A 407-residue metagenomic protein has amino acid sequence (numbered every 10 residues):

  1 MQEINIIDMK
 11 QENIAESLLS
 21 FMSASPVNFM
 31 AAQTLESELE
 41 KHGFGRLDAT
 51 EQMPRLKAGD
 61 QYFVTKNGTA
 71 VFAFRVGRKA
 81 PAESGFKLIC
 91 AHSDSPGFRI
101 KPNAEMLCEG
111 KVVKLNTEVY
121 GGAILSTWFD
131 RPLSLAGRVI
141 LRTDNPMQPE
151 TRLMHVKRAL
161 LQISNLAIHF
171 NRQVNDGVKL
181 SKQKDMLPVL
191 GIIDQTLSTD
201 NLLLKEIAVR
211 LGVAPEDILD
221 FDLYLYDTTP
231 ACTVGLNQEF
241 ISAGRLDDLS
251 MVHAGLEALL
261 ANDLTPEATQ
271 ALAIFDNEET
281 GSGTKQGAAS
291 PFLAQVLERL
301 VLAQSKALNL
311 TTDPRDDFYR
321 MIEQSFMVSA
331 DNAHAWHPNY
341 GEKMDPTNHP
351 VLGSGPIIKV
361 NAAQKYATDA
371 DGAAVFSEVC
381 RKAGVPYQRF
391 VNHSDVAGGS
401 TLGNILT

Functional and structural regions predicted by a protein language model:
M1-T407: N-terminal hydrophobic/helix-forming segments and targeting peptides
